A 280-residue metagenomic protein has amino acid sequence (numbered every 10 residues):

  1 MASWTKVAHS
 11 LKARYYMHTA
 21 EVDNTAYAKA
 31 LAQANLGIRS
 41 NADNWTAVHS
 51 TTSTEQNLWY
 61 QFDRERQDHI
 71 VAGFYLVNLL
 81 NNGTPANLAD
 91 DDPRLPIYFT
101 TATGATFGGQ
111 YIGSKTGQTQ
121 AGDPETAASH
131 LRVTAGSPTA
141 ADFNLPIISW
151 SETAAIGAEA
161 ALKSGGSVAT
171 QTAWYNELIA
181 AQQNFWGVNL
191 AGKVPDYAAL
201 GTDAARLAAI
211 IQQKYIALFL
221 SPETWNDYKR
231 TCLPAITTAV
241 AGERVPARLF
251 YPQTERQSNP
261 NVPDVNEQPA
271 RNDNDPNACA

Functional and structural regions predicted by a protein language model:
M1-Q183, G201-L207: Structured, solvent-exposed acidic/aromatic patches
R14, D63-I70, L80-A89, L95 (+2 more regions): Long, intrinsically disordered, low-complexity segments
A20, T100, F107, A160 (+5 more regions): Generic alpha-helix signal with a bias toward terminal, lower-confidence helices and secondary-structure junctions
T25, G165, L190-A191, D227 (+1 more regions): General N-terminal targeting signals
K163, Q183-N184, I216, P234: Short, well-ordered loop/turn and helix-capping segments at boundaries between secondary-structure elements and domains
Q171-W174, L178-A199, L218-T224: An alpha-helical appendage that flanks or caps ligand/catalytic pockets
